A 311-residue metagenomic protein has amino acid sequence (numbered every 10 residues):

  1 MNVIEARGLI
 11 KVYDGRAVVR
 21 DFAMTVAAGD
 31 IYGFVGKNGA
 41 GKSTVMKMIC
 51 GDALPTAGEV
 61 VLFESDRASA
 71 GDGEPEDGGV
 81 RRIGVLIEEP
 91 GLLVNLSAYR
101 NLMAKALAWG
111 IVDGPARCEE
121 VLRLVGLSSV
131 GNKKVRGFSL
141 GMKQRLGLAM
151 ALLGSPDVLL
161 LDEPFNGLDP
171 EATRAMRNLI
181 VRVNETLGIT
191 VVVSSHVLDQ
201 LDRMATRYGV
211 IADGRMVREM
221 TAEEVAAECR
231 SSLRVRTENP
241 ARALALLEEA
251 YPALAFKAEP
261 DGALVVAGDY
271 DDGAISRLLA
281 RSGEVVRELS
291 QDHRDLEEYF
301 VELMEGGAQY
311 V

Functional and structural regions predicted by a protein language model:
M1-I10, G306-V311: ABC-family P-loop ATPase nucleotide-binding domain
N2-I4, K11-V193, L198-A212, R218: ABC transporter nucleotide-binding domains
V80, V225-E228, F256-A258: Short, flexible turn/loop "capping" segments at secondary-structure junctions
A98, A222, H293-L296: Structural motif detector for alpha-helix initiation sites
W109, Y251, G307-A308: Conserved NTP-handling cores and scaffolds of large molecular machines
R215-E238: Conserved beta-strand-loop-alpha-helix hinge in the C-terminal portion of ABC ATPase nucleotide-binding domains
S231-L303: Short, charged/small-residue-rich alpha-helical element at the C-terminal edge of ABC transporter nucleotide-binding
